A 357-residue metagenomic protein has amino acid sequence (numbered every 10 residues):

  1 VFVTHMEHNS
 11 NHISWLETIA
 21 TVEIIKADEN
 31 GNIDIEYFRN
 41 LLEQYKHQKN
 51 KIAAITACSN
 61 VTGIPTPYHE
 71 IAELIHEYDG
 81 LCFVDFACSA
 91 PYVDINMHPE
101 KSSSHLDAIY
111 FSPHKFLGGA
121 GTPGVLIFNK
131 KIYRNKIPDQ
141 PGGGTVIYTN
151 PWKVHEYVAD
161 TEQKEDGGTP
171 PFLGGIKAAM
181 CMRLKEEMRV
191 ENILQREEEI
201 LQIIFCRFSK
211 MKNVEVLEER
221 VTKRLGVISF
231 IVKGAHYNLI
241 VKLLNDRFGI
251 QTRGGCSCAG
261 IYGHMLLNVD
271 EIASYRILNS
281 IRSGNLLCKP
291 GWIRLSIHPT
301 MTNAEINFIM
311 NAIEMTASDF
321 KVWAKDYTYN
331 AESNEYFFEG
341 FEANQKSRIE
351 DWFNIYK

Functional and structural regions predicted by a protein language model:
V1-K357: Pyridoxal 5′-phosphate
